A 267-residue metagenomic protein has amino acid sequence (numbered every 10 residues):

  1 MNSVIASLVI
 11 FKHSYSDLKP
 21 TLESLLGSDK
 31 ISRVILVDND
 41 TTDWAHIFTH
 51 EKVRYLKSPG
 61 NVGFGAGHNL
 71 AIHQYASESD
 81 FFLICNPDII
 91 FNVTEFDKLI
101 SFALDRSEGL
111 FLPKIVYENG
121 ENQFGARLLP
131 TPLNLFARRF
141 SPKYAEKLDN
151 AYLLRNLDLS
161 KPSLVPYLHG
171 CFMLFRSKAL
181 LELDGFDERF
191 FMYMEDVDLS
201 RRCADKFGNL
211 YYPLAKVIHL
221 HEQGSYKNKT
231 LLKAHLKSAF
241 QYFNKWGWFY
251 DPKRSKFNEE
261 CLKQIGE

Functional and structural regions predicted by a protein language model:
L8, H13-G27: Short, well-formed alpha-helical segments that are part of the catalytic scaffolds of diverse glycosyltransferases
L36-H46: A conserved acidic beta->alpha catalytic loop
S58-S77: Glycine-rich, basic loop-to-helix element that forms the pyrophosphate-binding segment of sugar-nucleotide handling
S79-I90: Short beta-strand-to-loop acidic/aromatic patch adjacent to the donor-nucleotide binding site
I90-G125: Conserved donor NDP-sugar-binding/catalytic core segment of glycosyltransferases
P130-V165: Short, flexible, basic/aromatic active-site loop/helix in glycosyltransferases
D158-S160, P166-K216: A short, conserved alpha-helix in the catalytic core of glycosyltransferases
R201, D205-E267: Active-site-adjacent helix/loop segment of glycosyltransferases that harbors family-specific signature motifs
